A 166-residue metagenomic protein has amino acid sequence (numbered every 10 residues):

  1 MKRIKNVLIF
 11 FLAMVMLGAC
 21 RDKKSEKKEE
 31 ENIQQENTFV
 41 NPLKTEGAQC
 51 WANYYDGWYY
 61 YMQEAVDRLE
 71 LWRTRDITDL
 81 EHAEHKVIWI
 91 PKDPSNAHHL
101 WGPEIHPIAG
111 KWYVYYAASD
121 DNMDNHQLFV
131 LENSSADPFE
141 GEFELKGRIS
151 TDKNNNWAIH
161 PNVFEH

Functional and structural regions predicted by a protein language model:
M1-E29: Bacterial Sec-dependent N-terminal signal peptides
C20-H166: Carbohydrate-active catalytic/glycan-binding domains of CAZyme proteins, especially the secreted or lumenal ectodomains
